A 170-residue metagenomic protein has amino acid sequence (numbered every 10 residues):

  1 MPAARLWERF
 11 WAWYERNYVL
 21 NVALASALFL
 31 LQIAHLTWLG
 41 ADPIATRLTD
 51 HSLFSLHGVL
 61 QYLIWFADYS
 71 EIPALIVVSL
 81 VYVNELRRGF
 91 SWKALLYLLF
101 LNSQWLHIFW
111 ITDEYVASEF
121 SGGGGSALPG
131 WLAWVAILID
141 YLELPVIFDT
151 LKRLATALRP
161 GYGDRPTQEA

Functional and structural regions predicted by a protein language model:
P2-A170: Polytopic alpha-helical membrane-helix bundles and their juxtamembrane interface segments in multi-pass membrane
